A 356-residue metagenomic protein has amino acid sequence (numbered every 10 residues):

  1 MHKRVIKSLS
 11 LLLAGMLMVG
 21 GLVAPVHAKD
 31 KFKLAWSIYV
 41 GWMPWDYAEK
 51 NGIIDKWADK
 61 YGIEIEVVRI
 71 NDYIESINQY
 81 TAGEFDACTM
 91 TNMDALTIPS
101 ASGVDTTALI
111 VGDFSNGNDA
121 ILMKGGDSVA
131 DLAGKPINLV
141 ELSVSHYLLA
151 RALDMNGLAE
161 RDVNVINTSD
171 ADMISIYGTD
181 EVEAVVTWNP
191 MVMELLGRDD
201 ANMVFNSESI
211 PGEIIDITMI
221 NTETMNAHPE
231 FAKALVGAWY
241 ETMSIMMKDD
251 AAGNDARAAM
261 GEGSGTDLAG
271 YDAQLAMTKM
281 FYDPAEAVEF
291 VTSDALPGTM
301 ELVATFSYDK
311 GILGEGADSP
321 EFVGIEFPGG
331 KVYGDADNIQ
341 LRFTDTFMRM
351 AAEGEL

Functional and structural regions predicted by a protein language model:
M1-L12: Bacterial N-terminal signal peptides that target proteins for export
S10-G21: Bacterial N-terminal signal peptides
L22-A28: Sec/Tat signal peptide C-region and signal peptidase I cleavage site
K29-N167, I176, E183-N189, G212: Short, glycine-/small- and polar/acidic-enriched structural segments that line small-molecule recognition paths
G52, A58, E84, T89-N92 (+8 more regions): Sec/Tat-exported extracytoplasmic proteins
V165, D172-L268: Pocket-lining segment of extracytoplasmic ligand-binding domains
A227-G316: Secondary-structure end/capping motifs
V303-L356: Conserved C-terminal helix/tail region of periplasmic/extracytoplasmic solute-binding proteins
